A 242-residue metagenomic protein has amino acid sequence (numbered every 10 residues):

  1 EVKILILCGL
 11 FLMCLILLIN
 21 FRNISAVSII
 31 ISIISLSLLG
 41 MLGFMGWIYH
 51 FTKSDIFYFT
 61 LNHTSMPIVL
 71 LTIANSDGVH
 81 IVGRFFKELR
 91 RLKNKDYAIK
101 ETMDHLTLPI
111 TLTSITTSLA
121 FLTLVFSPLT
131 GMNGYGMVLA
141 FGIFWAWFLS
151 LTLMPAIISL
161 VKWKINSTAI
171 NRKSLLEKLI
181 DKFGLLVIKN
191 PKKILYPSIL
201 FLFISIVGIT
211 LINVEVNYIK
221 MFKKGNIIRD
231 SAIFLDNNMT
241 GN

Functional and structural regions predicted by a protein language model:
E1-N217: Membrane-embedded transmembrane helical bundles of large multi-pass transporters/channels
G184-L185, L211-N242: Solvent-exposed, non-transmembrane loop/terminal regulatory segments of multi-pass membrane proteins
